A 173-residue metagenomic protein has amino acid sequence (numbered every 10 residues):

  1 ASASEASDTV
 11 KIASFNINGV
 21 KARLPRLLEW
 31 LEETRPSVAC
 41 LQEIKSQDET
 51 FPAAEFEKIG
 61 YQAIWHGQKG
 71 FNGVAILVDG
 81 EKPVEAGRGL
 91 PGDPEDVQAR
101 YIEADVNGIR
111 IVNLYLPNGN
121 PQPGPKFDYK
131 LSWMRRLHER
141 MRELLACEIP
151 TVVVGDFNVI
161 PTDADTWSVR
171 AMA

Functional and structural regions predicted by a protein language model:
A1-V74: N-terminal, active-site-proximal structural segment of metallo-dependent hydrolase catalytic domains
T9-G19, G108-P123, V154: Active-site-proximal beta-strand elements of phosphoester/diester hydrolases
G19-R23, D96, Y129-L137: Soluble or luminal CAZymes and related metallo-dependent hydrolases
L27-L31, R100-N107, R136-I149: Short amphipathic alpha-helices and their capping/turn segments at secondary-structure boundaries
E33, S37, D48-T50, L77 (+4 more regions): Metal-dependent phosphoester-hydrolase catalytic domains
I44-K45, F51-Q122: Structured beta-strand-rich core segments of catalytic domains in phosphoester-bond hydrolases
I59-G60, W133-A173: Metal-dependent phosphoesterases centered on the DNase I-like endonuclease/exonuclease/phosphatase
L90-G92, L116-M134, R170-A173: Surface-exposed cleft-lining segments at the edges of enzyme active sites
